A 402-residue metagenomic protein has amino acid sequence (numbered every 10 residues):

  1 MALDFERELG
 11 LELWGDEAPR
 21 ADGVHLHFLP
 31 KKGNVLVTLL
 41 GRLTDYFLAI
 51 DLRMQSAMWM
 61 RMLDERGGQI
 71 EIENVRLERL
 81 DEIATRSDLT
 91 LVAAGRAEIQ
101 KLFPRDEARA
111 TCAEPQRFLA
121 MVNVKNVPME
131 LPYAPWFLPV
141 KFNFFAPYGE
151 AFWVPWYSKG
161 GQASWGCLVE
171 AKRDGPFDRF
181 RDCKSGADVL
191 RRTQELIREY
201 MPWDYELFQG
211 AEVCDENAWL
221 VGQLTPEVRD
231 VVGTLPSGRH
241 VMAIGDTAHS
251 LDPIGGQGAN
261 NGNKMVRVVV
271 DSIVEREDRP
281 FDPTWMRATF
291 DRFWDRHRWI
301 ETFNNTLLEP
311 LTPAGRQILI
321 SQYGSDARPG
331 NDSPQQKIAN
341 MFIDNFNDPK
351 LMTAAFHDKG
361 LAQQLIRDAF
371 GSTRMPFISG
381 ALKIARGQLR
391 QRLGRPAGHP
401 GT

Functional and structural regions predicted by a protein language model:
M1-L29: N-terminal FAD cofactor-binding segment of flavoenzymes
G41-M58, I99-Q100, M121-N123, V127-M129 (+1 more regions): Short beta-strand to alpha-helix junction loop
F47-I72, A84-T85: Helical element adjacent to the flavin cofactor pocket in flavoenzyme catalytic cores
I83-A97, D246: Short hydrophobic core segments
F103-N143: Central beta-strand plus flanking loop segment that forms part of the substrate or channel wall within the catalytic
F144-W219: Conserved FAD/dinucleotide-binding core of flavoprotein oxidoreductases
G222-F303: Conserved mid-domain beta->alpha element of the FAD-binding
G255, D271-T402: C-terminal helical "tail/cap" subdomain of flavin- and related membrane-associated enzymes
